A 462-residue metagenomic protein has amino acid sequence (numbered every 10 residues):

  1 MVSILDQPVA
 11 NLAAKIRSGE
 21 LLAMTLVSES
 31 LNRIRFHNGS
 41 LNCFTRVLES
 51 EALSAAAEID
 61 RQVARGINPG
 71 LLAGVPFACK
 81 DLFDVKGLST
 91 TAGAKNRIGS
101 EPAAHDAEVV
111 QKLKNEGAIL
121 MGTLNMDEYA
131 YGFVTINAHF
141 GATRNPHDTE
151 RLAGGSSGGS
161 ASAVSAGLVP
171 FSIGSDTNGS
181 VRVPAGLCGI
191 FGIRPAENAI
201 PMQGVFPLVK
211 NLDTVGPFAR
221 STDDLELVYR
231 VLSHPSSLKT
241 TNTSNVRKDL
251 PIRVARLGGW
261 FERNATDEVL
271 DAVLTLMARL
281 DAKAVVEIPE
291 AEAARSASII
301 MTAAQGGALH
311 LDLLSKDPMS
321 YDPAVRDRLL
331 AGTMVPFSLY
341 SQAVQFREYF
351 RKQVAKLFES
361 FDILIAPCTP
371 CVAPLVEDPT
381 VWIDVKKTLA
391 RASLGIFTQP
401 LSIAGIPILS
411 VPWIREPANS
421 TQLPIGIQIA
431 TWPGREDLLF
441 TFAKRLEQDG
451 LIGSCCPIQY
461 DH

Functional and structural regions predicted by a protein language model:
M1-L53, A64, C455-H462: An N-terminal boundary/leader segment
N11-A14, A57, L311-I403, I458-D461: Serine-dependent amide/ester hydrolase catalytic core
N11-S18, R97-E101, D213-R220, L329-V335 (+1 more regions): Short, well-ordered beta-strand elements within core beta-sheets of diverse protein domains
E20-S28, A57-D60, T266-E287, L311-K316 (+1 more regions): Acyltransferase
F36, N115, S165-W260, L274 (+6 more regions): Structural helix-boundary/capping segments
I59-P76, V246-A255: Immediate post-signal peptide segment of exported/extracytoplasmic ligand-binding proteins
L72-K95, P251-R253, I300-A355, P367 (+2 more regions): Short helix-loop capping/hinge segments that flank enzyme active sites or metal/cofactor-binding pockets
L72-T214, A366-K386: Short glycine/serine-rich loop/turn segments
